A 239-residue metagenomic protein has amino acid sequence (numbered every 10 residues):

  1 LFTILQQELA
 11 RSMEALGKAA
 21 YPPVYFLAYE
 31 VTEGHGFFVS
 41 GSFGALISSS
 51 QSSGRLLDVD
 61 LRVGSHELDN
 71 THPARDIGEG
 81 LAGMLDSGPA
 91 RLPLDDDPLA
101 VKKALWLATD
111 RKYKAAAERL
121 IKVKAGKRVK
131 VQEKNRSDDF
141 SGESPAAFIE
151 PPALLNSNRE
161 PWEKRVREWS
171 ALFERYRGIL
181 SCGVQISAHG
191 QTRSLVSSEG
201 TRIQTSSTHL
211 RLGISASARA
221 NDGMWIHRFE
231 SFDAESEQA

Functional and structural regions predicted by a protein language model:
L1-A239: Active-site bordering "gate/hinge" segments that shape substrate access to catalytic or cofactor-binding pockets
